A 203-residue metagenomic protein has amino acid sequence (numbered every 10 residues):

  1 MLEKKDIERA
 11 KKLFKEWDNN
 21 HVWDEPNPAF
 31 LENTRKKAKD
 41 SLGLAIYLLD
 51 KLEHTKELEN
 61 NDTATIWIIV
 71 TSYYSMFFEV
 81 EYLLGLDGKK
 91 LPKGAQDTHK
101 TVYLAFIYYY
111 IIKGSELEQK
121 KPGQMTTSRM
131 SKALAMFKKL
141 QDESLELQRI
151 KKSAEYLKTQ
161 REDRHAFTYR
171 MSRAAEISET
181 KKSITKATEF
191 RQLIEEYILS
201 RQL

Functional and structural regions predicted by a protein language model:
M1-L203: Terminal alpha-helical segments
